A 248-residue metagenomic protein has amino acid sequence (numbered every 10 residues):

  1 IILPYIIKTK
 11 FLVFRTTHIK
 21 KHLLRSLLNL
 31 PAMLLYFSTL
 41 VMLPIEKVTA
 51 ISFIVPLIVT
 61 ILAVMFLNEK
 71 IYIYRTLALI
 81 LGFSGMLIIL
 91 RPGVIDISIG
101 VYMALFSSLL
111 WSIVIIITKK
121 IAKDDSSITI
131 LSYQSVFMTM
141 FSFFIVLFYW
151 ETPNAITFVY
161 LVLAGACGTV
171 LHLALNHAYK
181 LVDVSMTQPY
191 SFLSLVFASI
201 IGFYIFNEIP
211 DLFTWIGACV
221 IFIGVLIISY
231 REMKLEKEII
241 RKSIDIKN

Functional and structural regions predicted by a protein language model:
I1-L24, I73, K123-D125, V136 (+3 more regions): Membrane-interface interhelical linkers
F14-H18, M86, R91-I113, L147-L163 (+1 more regions): Juxtamembrane helix-entry segments on the extracytoplasmic side of multipass membrane proteins
T16-L27, I71-F83, G100-L105, D124-V136 (+1 more regions): Cytoplasmic-side transmembrane-helix entry/capping segments in multi-pass membrane proteins
S26, L30-L34, P56-I61, M86 (+6 more regions): Hydrophobic/small/kink-forming positions within alpha-helical transmembrane segments of polytopic membrane proteins
S38, V55-L77, V196-W215: C-terminal transmembrane-helix exit sites in multi-pass transporters
T49-I54, I121-V136, H172-Y204, I228: Helix-helix packing/entry segments at the starts of transmembrane helices
Y74-L90, F213-E232: Hydrophobic transmembrane alpha-helices of multi-pass small-molecule transport proteins
D96-K120, K237-N248: Glycine-/small-residue-enriched transmembrane alpha-helix faces in small-molecule transporters and effluxers
